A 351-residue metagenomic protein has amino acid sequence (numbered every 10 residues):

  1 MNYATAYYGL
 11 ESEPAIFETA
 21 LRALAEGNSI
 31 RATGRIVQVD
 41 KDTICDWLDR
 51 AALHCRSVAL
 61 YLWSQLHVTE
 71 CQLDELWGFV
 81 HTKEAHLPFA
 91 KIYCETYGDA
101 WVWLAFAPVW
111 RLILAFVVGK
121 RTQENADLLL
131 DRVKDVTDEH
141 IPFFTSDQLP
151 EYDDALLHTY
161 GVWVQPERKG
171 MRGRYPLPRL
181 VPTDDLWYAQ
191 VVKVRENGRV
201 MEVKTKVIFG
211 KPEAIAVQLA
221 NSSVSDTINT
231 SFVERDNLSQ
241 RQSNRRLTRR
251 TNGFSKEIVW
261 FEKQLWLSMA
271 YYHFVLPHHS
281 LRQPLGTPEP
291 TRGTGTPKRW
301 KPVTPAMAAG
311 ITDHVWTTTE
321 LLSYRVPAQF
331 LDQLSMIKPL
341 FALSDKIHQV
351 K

Functional and structural regions predicted by a protein language model:
M1-K351: Residue-level recognition of single "structural anchor" positions that define or cap local secondary structure
